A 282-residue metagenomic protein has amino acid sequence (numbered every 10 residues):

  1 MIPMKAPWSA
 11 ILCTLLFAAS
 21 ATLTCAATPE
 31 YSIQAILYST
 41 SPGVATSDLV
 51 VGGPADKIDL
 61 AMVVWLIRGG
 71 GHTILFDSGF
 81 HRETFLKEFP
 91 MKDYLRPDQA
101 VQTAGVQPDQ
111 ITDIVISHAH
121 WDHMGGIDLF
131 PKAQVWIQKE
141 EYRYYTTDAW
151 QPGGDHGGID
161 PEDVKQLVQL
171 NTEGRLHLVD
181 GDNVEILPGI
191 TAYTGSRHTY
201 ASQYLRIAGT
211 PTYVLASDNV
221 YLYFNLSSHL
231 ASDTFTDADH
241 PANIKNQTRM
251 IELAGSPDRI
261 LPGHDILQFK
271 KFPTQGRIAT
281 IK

Functional and structural regions predicted by a protein language model:
I2-L12: Bacterial N-terminal signal peptides that target proteins for export
A10-T22: Bacterial N-terminal signal peptides
T28, L95-V106, Q110, E140-T194 (+1 more regions): Metallo-beta-lactamase
T28, S39-Q99, Y204-N219: Conserved beta-strand hairpin/beta-sheet module of binuclear metal-dependent hydrolase folds, prominently
S39, S78-F80, A119, E140-E141 (+3 more regions): Active-site metal-binding loops of divalent metal-dependent hydrolases
G70, M91-I137, S256: Active-site metal-binding motif and surrounding structural segment of the metallo-beta-lactamase
K92-A100, I127-Q138, A192-H198, F269-K282: Short, electropositive alpha-helical surface patch
S202-K282: Cap/insert and terminal regions of metallo-dependent hydrolase folds
